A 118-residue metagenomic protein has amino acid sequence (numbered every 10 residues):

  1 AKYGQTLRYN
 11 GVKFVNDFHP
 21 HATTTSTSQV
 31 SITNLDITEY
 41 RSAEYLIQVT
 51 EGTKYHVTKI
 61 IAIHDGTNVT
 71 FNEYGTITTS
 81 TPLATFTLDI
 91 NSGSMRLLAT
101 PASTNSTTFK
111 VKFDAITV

Functional and structural regions predicted by a protein language model:
A1-H19, D36-A43, Q48-H56, D65-N68 (+4 more regions): Extracellular repetitive beta-rich solenoid segments
H19-D36: Charged, amphipathic alpha-helical segments
S31, T70-F71: Short secondary-structure boundary micro-motifs
M95-L97: Cysteine-clustered segments with highest specificity for TGF-beta superfamily mature ligands
A99-P101: Asparagine-centered strand-capping/turn motif at beta-strand->loop junctions
S106-F113: Edge beta-strands of jelly-roll/beta-sandwich modules across compartments, strongly enriched in secreted/luminal
